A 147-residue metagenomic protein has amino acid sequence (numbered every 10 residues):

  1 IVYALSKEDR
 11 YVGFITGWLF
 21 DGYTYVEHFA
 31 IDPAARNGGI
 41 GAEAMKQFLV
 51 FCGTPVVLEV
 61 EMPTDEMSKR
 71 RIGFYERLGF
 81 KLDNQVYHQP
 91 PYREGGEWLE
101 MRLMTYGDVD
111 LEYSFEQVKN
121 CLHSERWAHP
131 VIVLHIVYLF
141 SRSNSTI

Functional and structural regions predicted by a protein language model:
A4, R10-W18, T24-A30: Conserved beta-strand in the GNAT
E8-D9, A34, G107-L111: Short loop segments at secondary-structure junctions
F29, A34, E59-P63: Short strand-loop junctions, especially beta-strand C-caps/beta-turns that link beta-sheets to coils or alpha-helices
I31, N37-V50: Conserved acetyl-CoA-binding loop-helix of GNAT-fold acetyltransferases
C52-E66: Conserved GNAT acetyl-CoA-binding A-motif
M62-Q85: Conserved active-site alpha-helix within GNAT-family acetyltransferase domains
M67-K69, H88-V133: C-terminal "cap" of GNAT-fold acetyltransferases
